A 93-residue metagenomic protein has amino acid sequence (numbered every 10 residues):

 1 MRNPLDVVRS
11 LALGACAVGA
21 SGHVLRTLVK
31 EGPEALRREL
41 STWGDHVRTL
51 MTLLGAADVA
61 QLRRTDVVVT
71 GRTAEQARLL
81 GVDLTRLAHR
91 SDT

Functional and structural regions predicted by a protein language model:
R2-T93: Alpha/beta catalytic cores of nucleotide-metabolism and tRNA/nucleoside-modifying enzymes
